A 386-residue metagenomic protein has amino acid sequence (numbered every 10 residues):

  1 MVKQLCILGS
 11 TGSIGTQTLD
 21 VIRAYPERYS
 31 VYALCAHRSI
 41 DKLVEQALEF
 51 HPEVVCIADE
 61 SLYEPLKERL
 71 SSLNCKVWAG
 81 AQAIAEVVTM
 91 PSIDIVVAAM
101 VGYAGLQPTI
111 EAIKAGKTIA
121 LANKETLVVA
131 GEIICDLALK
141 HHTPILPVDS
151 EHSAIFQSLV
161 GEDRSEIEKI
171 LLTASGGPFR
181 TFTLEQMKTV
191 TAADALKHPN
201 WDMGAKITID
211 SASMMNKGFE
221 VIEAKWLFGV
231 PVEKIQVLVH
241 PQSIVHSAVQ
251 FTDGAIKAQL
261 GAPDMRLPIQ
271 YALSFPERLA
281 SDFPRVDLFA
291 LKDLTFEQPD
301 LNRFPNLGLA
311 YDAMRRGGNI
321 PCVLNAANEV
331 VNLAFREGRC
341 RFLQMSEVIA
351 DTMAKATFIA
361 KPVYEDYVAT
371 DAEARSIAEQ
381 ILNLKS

Functional and structural regions predicted by a protein language model:
M1-S386: Catalytic, metal-anchored helix/loop core of enzyme active sites in primary metabolism
